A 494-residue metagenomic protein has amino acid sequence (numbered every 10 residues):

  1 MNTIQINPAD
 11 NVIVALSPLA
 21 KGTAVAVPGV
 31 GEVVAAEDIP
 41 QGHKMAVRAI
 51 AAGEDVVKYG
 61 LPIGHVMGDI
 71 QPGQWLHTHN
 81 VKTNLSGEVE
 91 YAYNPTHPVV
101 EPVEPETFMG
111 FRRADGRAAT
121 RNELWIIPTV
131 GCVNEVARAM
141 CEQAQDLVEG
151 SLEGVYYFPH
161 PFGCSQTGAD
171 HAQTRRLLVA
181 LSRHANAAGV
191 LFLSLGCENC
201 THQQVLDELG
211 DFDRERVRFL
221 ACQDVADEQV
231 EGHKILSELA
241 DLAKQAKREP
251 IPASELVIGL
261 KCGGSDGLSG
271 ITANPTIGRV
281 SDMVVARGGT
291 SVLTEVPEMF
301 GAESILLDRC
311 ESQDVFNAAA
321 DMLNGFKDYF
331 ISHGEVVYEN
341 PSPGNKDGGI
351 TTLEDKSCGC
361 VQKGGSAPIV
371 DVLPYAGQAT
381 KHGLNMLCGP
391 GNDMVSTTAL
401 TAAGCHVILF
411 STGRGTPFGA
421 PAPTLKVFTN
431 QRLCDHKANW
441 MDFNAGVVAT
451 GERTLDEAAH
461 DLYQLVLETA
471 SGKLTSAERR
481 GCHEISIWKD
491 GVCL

Functional and structural regions predicted by a protein language model:
M1-V407, R414-P417, A422-L494: Metallocofactor- and cofactor-centric catalytic cores in central/energy metabolism, strongly enriched
